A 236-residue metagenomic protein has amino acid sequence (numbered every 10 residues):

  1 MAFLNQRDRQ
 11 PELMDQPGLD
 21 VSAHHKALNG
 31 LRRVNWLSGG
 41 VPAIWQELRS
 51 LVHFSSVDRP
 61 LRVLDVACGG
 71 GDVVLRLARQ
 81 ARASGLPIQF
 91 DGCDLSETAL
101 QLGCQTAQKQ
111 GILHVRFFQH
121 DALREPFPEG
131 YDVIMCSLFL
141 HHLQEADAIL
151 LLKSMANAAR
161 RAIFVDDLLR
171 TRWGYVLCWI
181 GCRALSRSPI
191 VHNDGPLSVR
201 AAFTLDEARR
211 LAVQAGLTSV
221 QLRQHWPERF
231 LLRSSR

Functional and structural regions predicted by a protein language model:
M1-P17: N-terminal auxiliary segments of SAM/dcSAM-dependent transferases
V21-E47, L51: Class I SAM-dependent methyltransferase Rossmann-like catalytic core, especially the SAM/SAH-binding loop
L64, G70-D72, R76-R124: Class I SAM-dependent methyltransferase SAM/SAH-binding core
M135: A conserved beta-strand element that flanks and buttresses the S-adenosyl-L-methionine
L143-S154: A short, conserved alpha-helix within the catalytic core of class I
A159-L168: Conserved beta-strand signature within the Rossmann-like core of class I S-adenosyl-L-methionine
L168-A215, Q221: C-terminal alpha-helical "lid/dimerization" subdomain adjacent to the S-adenosyl-L-methionine
V220-R236: Core SAM-dependent methyltransferase catalytic element
